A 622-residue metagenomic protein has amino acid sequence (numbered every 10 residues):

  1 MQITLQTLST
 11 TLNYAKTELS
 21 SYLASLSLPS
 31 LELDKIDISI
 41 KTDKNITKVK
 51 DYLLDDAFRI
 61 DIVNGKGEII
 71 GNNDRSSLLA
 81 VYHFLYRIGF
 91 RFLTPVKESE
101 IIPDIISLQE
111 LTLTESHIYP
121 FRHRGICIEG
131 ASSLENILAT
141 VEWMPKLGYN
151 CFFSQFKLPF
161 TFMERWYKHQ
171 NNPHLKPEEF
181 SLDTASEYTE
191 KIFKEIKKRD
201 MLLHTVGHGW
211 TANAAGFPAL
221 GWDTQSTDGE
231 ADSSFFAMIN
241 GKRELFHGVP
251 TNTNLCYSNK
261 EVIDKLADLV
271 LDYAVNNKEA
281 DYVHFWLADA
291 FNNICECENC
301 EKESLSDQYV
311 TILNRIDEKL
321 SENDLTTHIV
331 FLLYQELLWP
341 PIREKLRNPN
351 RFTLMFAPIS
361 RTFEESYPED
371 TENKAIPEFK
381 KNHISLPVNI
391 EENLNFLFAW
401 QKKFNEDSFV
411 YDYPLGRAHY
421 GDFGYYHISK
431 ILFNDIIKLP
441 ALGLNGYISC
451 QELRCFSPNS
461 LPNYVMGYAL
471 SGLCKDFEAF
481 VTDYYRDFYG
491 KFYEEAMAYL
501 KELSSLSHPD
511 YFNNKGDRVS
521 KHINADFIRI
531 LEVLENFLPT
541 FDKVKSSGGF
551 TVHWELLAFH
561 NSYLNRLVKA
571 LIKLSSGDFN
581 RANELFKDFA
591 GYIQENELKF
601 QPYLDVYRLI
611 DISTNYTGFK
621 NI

Functional and structural regions predicted by a protein language model:
Q2-E18, Y22, L54-D55, D61-E279 (+6 more regions): Feature activates predominantly on carbohydrate-active enzymes
P29-D56, E68-I70: Short, well-ordered secondary-structure micro-motifs within conserved domains or adaptor modules
N73, M144, L266, F285 (+3 more regions): Conserved, mostly hydrophobic/aromatic
A214, P218-L220, V330-E364, D422-S429 (+2 more regions): Substrate-binding cleft/loops of secretory-pathway carbohydrate-active enzymes
S234-K345, A357-A375, K380-I390, A399 (+6 more regions): Polysaccharide-binding and catalytic clefts of secreted carbohydrate-active enzymes
V262, D272, A375-E494, A498: Structured mid-domain segments that build the active-site/substrate or prosthetic-cofactor binding neighborhood
G443, Y468-I622: Catalytic domains of carbohydrate-active enzymes that cleave complex glycans
